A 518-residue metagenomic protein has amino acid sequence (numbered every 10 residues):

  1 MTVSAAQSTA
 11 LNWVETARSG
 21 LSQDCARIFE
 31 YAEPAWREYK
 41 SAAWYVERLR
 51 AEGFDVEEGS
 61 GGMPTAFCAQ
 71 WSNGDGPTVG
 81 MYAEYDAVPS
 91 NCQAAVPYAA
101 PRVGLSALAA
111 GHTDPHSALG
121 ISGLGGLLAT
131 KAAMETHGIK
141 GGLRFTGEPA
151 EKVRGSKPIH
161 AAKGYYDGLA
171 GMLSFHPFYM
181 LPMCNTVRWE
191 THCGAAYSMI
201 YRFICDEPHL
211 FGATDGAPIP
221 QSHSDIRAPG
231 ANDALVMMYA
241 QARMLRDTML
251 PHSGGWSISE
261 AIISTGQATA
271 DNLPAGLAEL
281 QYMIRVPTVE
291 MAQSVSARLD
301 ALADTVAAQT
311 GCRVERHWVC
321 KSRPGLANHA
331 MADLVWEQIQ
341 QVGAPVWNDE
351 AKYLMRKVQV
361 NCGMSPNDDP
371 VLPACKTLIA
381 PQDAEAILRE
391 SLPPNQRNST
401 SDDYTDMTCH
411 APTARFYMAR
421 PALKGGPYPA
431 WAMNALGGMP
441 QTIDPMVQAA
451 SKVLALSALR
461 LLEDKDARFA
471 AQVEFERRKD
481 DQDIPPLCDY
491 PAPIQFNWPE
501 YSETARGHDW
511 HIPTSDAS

Functional and structural regions predicted by a protein language model:
V3-H112, S117, I121-G141: Acidic/His- and Gly-rich active-site-bordering loop/insert found across diverse amide/peptide-bond hydrolases
I28, L49, A69, M81 (+9 more regions): Divalent metal-coordination and catalytic microenvironments
Y45, S122-T130, L235-M238, A242 (+1 more regions): Buried hydrophobic packing segments
A87, E207-H209, I284-M291, S322-R323 (+2 more regions): A generic structural motif
V88, V103-L108, S117, A133-S259 (+3 more regions): Histidine/acidic-residue-rich, glycine-tolerant segments that coordinate divalent metal ions
P97-T113, D215-P220, W431-P440: Glycine/charged-rich beta-loop-alpha catalytic/anionic-binding loops adjacent to active sites
T214-D215, Q221-L273, T288-H317, G325-L372: Acidic-enriched catalytic cores of C-N bond-cleaving enzymes acting on peptides and small amides
S322-S518: An extended, acidic, His-containing surface patch that forms the Zn2+-binding/catalytic region of metallohydrolases
